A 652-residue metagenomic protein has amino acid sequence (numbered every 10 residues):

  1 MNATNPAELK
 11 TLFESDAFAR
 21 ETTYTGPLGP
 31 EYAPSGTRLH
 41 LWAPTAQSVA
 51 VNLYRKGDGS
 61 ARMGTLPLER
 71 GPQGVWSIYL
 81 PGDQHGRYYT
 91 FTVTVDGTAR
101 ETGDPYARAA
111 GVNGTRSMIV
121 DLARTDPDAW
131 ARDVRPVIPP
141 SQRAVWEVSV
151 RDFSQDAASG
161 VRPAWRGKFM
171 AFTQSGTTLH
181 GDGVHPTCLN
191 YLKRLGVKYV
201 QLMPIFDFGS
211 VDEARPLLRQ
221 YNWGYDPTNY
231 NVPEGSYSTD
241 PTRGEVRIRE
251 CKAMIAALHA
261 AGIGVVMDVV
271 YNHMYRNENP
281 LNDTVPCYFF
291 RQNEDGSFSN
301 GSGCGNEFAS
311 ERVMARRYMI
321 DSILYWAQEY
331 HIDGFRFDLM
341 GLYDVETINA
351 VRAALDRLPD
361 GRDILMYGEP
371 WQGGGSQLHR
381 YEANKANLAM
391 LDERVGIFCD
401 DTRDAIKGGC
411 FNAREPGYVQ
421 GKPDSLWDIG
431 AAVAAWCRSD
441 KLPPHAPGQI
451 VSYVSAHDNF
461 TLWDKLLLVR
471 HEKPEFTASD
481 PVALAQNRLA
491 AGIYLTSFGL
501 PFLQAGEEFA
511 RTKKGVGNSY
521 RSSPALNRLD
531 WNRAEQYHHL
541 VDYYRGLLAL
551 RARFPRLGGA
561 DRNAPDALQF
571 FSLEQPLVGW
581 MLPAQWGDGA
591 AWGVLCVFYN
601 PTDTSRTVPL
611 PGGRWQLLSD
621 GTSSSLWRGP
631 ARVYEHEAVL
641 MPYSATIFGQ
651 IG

Functional and structural regions predicted by a protein language model:
M1-P34, G71-Q174: The feature marks proteins involved in alpha-glucan
E21-G26, T496-V516, R528-L595: Glycan-recognition and catalytic regions of carbohydrate-active enzymes
E31-Q47, Q569-P611: Carbohydrate-binding surface patches
L41, F91, V148, L202 (+8 more regions): Conserved, mostly hydrophobic/aromatic
L41, Q47-D58, S605-T622: Beta-strand-rich binding/interaction modules
A43, G86-Y89, P630-G652: C-terminal beta-strand-rich structural cap/linker in extracellular carbohydrate-active enzymes
V120, R352-A353, R357-L358, R362-A510 (+4 more regions): Conserved alpha/beta catalytic core and glycan-binding cleft of carbohydrate-active enzymes
R151-Y330, L339-P359, L365, Q377: Substrate-binding/active-site clefts of carbohydrate-active enzymes
